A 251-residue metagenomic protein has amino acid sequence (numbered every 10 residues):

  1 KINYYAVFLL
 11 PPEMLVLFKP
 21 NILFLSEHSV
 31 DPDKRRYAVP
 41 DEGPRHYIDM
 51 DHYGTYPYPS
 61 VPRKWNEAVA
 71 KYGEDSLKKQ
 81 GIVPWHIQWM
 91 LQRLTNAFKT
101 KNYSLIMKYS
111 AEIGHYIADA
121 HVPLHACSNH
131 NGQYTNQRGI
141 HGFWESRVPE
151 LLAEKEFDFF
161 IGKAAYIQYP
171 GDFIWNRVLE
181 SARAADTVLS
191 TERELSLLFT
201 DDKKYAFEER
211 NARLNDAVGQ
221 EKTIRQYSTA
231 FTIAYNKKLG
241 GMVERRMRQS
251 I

Functional and structural regions predicted by a protein language model:
K1-K108, E112, A126-Q249: N-terminal, motif-rich segments that launch catalysis or mediate targeting to/interaction with membranes, typified by
H115: Divalent metal-coordination and catalytic microenvironments
A118, L124: Short active-site segment of divalent metal-dependent hydrolases/proteases that encodes the spacing between
